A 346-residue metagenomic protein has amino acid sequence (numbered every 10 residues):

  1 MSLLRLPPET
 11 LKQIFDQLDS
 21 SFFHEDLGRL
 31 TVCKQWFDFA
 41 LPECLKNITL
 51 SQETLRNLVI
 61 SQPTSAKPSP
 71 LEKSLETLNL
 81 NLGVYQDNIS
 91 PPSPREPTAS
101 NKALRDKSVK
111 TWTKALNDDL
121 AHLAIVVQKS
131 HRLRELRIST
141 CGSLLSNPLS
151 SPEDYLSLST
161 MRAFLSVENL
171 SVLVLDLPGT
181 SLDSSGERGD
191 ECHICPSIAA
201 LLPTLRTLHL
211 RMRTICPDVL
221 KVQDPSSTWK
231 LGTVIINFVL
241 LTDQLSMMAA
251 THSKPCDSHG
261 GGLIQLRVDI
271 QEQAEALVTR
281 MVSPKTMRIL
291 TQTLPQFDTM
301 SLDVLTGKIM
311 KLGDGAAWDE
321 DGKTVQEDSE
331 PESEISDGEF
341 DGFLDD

Functional and structural regions predicted by a protein language model:
S2-P92, K114-L116, C141, D154: Hydrophobic regular-secondary-structure patch
S2-R5, F15-L18, Q35-E43, V59-S74 (+7 more regions): Leucine-rich repeat
S61-Q62, V109-L123, S151-T160, E187-C195 (+1 more regions): Well-ordered, non-membrane alpha-helical segments in soluble/globular domains
L75, L133, L170-V172, L205-T207 (+3 more regions): Conserved hydrophobic position(s) of the canonical leucine-rich repeat
L80-Y85, R137-L144, V174-S181, H209-I215 (+2 more regions): Concave beta-strand-loop units of leucine-rich repeat
N88-K114, Q244-Q265: A solvent-exposed, charged loop/short amphipathic helix patch at secondary-structure junctions
S143, P152-Y155, M161-E187, L201 (+2 more regions): Hydrophobic, aromatic-enriched interface-forming segments
M212-D346: Leucine-rich solenoid repeat modules
